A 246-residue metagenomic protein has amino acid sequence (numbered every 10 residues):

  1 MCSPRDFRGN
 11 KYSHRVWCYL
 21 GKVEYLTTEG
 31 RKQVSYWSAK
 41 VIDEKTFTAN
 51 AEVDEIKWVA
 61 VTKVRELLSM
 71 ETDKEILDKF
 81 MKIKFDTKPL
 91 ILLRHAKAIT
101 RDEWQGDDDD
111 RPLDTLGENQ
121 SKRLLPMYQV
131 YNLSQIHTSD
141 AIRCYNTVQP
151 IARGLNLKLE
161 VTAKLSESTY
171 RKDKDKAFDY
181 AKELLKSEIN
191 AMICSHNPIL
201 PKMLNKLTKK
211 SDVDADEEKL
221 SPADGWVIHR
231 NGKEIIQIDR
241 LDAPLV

Functional and structural regions predicted by a protein language model:
M1-Y19, A60: The catalytic Nudix box helix
V16-W17, I56, L77, L159: Generic structural signal for residues in well-ordered beta-strands
V23-T46: Active-site-adjacent beta-strand/loop module that shapes the phosphate/pyrophosphate-binding cleft
Y36-K40, F47-K82: NUDIX/MutT-family hydrolases
D86-D173, P201, D212-D224: Active-site-proximal alpha-helix that buttresses catalytic centers in soluble enzyme cores
K176-I236: Active-site-adjacent alpha-helix immediately C-terminal to a catalytic or transition-state-stabilizing loop
D239-V246: Short, solvent-exposed aromatic-acidic interface loops
